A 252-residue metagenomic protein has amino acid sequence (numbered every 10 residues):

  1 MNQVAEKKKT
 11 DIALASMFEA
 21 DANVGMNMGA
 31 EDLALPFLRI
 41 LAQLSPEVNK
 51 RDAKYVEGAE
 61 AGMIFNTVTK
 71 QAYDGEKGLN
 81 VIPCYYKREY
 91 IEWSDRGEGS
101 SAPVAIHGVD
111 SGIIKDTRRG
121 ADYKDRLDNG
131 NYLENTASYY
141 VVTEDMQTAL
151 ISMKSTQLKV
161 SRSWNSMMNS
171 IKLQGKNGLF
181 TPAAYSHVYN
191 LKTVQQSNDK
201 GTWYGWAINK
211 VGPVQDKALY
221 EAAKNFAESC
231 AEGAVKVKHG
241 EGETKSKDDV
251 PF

Functional and structural regions predicted by a protein language model:
M1-Q147, N198-D199, W203-G205, P213-Q215 (+1 more regions): OB-fold ssDNA-binding interfaces and closely related basic DNA-contact patches used across DNA replication/repair
S16, R162, S166-L173, E221 (+1 more regions): Charged/polar, solvent-exposed surface patches and flexible loops
P83, D199-F252: Long, highly charged low-complexity segments enriched in Glu/Asp and Lys/Arg with interspersed Ser/Thr
E134-V211: Extended serine/threonine-enriched, polar tracts that run as long, contiguous segments within proteins
